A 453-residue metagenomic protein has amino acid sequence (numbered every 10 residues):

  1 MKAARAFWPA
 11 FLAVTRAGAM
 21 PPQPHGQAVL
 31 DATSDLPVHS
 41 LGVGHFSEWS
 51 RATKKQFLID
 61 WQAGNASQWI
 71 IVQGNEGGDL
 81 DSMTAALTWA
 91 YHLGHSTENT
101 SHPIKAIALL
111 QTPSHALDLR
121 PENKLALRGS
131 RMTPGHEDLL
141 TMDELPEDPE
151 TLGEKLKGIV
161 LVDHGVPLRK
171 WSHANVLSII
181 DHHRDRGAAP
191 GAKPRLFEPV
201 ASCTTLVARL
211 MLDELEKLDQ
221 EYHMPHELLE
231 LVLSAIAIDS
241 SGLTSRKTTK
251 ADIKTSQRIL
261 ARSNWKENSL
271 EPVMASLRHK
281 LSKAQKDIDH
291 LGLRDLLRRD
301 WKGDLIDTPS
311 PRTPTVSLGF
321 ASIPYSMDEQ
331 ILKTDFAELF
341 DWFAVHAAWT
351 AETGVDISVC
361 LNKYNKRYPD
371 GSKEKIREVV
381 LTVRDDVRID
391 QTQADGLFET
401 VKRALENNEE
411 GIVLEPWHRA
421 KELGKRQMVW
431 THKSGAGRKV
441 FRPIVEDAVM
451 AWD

Functional and structural regions predicted by a protein language model:
A3-D453: Replace "Mg2+/Mn2+-dependent" with "divalent metal-dependent
